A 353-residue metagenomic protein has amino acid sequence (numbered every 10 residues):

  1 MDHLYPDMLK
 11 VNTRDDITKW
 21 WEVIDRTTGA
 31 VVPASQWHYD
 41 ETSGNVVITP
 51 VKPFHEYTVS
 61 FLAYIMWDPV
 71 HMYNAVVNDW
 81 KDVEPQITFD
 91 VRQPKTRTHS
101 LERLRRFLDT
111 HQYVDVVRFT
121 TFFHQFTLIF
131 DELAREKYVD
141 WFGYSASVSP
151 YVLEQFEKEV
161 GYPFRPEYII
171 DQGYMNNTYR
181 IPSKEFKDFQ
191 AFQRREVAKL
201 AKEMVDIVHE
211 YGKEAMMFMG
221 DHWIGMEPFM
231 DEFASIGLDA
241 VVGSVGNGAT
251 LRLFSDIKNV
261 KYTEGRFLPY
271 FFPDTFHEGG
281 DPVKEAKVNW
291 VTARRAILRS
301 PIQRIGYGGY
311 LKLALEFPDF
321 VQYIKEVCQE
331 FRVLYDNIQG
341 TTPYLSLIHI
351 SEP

Functional and structural regions predicted by a protein language model:
M1-S235, L253: Polysaccharide-binding and catalytic clefts of secreted carbohydrate-active enzymes
I65-F89, K258-K284: Active-site clefts of carbohydrate-active enzymes
D109, F233, L251-Y262, I297: Acidic (Asp/Glu)-rich catalytic clusters
Y113-H124, G220, G248, G280-P318: Substrate-binding cleft of secreted/luminal carbohydrate-active enzymes
D115-F119, A215-F218, A240-G243, K261-F267 (+1 more regions): Hydrophobic faces of well-ordered beta-strands that scaffold small-molecule active sites in alpha/beta enzyme cores
Q125, R194, A198, M219-P228 (+5 more regions): Acidic-and-aromatic substrate-binding clefts and catalytic sites of carbohydrate-active enzymes
L313-Y344: Aromatic-rich peripheral "rim/lid" segments of glycoside hydrolase catalytic domains that contact and position glycan
I348-P353: Conserved small/polar residues in nucleotide/adenosyl-binding loops
